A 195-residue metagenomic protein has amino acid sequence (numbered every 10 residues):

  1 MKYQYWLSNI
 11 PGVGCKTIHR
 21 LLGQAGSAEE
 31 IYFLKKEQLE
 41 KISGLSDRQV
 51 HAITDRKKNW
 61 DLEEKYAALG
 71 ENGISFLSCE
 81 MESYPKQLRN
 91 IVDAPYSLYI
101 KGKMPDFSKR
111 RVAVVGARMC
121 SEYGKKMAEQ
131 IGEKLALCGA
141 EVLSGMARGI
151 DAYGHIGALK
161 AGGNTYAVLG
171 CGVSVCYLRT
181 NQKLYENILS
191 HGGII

Functional and structural regions predicted by a protein language model:
M1, S78-I195: Glycine-biased, small-residue-rich flexible motifs in mid-sequence functional cores and linkers
M1-E82: Short, small/acidic-rich helices and loops at N termini and domain boundaries of DNA replication/processing enzymes
